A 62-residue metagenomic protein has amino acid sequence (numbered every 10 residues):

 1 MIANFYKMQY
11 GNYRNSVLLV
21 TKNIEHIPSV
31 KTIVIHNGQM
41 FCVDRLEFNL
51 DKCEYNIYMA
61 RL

Functional and structural regions predicted by a protein language model:
M1, R61-L62: Short intrinsically disordered terminal tails
M1, T32, D44: Short beta-strand/loop motifs in extracellular/secreted proteins, especially within beta-sandwich accessory domains
M1-V17: Short, basic/aromatic beta-hairpin or loop at an interaction surface
V17-I24: Short alpha-helix capping/helix-loop boundary micro-motifs
I24-V34: Short coil-to-beta transition motif at edge beta-strands of beta-rich domains
Q39-F48: Short beta-strand-centered aromatic/proline hotspots
L50-R61: Short, solvent-exposed secondary-structure boundary/capping segments
